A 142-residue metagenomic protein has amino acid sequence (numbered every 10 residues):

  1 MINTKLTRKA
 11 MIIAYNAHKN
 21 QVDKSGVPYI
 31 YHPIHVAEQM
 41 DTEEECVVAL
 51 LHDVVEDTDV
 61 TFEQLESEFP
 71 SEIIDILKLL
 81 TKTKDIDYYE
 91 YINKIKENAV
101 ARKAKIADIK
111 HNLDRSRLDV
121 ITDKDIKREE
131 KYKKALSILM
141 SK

Functional and structural regions predicted by a protein language model:
M1-K142: Active-site helical microenvironments for divalent-metal-assisted chemistry
